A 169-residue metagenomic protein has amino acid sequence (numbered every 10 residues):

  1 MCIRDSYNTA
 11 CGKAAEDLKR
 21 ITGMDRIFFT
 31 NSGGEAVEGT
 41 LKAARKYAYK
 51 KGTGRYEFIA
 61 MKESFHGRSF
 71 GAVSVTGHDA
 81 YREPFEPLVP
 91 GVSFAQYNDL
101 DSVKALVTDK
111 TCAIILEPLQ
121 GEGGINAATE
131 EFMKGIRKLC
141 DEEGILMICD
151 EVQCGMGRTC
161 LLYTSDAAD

Functional and structural regions predicted by a protein language model:
M1-D5, Y163-D169: Conserved small/polar residues in nucleotide/adenosyl-binding loops
R4-T53, E57: Glycine-rich loop-to-alpha-helix module at the N-terminal edge of alpha/beta enzyme cores
T9, G34, K62-F65, Q153-M156: Acidic, glycine-rich active-site loops and adjacent beta-strand->loop/helix elements that engage anionic groups
F28-T30, A60, L116, I148-D150: General beta-strand structural signal in soluble alpha/beta enzymes
R45-K51, S74-R82, F132-K134, L162-S165: A glycine- and small-aliphatic-rich helix-loop capping segment at beta-alpha/alpha-beta transitions that lines
T53, K62-Q120, G124-E130, E142: PLP-dependent aminotransferase-class I/II
T108, N126-T159: Catalytic PLP-binding core of fold-type I/II PLP enzymes
